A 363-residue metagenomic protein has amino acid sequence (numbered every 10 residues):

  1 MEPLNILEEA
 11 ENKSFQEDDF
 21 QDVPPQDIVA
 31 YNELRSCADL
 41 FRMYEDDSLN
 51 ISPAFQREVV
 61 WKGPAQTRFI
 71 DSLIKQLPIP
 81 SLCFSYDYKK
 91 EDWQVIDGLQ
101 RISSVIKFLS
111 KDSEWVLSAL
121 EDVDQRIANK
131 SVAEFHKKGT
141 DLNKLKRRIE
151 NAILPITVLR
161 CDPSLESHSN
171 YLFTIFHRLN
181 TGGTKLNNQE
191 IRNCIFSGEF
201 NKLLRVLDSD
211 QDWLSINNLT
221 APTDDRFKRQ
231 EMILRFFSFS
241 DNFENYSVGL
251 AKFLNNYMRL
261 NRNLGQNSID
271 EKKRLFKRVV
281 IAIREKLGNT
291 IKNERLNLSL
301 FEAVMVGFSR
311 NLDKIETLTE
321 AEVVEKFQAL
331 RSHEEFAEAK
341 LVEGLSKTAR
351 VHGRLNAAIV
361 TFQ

Functional and structural regions predicted by a protein language model:
E2-R35, D39, S52-A251, V324-A329 (+2 more regions): Basic- and aromatic-enriched surface patches that contact anionic nucleotides/nucleic acids
K111, F239-F243, L260, G307-R310 (+1 more regions): Amphipathic alpha-helical interaction surfaces
R226, I269-F276, N293-F301, E316 (+2 more regions): Short amphipathic alpha-helix initiation/capping segments at coil-to-helix junctions
V248-E285, N289-N293, L300: Small-residue-rich helix-loop
R284-E335: C-terminal hydrophobic structural anchor segments that stabilize assembly/packing rather than catalytic chemistry
G344-Q363: Structural signal for terminal/edge beta-strands and the immediately following C-terminal loop/tail that closes
